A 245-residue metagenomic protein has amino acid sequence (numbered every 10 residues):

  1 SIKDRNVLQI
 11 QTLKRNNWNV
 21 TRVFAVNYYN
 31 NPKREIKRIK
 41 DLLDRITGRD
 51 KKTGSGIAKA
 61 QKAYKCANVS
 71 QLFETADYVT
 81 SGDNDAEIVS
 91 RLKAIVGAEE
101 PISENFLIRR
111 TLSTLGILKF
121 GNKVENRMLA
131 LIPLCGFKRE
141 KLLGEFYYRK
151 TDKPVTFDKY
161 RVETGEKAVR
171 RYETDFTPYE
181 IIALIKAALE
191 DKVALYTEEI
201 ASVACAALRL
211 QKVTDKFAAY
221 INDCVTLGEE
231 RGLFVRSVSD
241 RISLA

Functional and structural regions predicted by a protein language model:
S1-L42: Basic, amphipathic alpha-helical patches used to engage nucleic acids or provide basic targeting signals, exemplified
N27, P32, I46, L210-D215: Basic, low-complexity terminal or inter-domain segments flanking catalytic cores
K37-K59: Non-catalytic C-terminal interaction segments of nucleic acid-processing enzymes
T53-A245: C-terminal non-catalytic scaffold/interaction domains in large multidomain proteins
